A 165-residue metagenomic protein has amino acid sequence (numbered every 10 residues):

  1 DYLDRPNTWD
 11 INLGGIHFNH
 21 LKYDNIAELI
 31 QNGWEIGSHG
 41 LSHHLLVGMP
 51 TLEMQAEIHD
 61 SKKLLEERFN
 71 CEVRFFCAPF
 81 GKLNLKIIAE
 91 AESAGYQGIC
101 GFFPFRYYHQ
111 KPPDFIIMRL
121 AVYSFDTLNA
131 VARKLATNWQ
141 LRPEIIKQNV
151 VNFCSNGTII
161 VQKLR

Functional and structural regions predicted by a protein language model:
D1, E35-S38, G101: Non-cysteine beta-strand/loop elements that form the S-adenosyl-L-methionine
D1-D4, S42-H44, L83, R106: Solvent-exposed loop/turn segments at secondary-structure junctions within structured extracellular/periplasmic domains
D1-N32, E67: Active-site beta->alpha N-cap acidic-glycine motif
T8-W9, G40, Q55, N70: Generic signal for short, ordered secondary-structure residues within or immediately flanking folded domains
I16, L41, P112: Residue-level signal for pocket-adjacent positions within structured domains
L21-E53: Histidine/lysine/aspartate-rich catalytic loop segments that bind and position anionic ligands
G48-R165: C-terminal active-site subregion of NodB/CE4 polysaccharide deacetylases
